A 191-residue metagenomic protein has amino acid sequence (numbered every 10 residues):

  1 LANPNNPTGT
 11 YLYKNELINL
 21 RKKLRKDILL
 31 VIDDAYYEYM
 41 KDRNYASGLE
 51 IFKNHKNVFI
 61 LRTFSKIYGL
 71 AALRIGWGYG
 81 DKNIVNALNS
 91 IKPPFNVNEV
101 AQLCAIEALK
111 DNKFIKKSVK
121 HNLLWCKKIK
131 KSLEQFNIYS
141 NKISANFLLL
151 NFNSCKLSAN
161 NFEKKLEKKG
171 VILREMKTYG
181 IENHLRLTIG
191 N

Functional and structural regions predicted by a protein language model:
L1-P4, L30-D34, K142-S144: Short beta-strands and strand-loop turn motifs
P7-L30, Y36-I67: Active-site pre-lysine segment of PLP-dependent enzymes
N15, K22, N161-R174, T178-N191: PLP-dependent enzyme catalytic core of the Aspartate aminotransferase-like
M40, D81, K110, N153-S154 (+1 more regions): Residue-level recognition of strand-loop junctions within catalytic nucleotide-signaling folds
N57-E134, I138-N141: PLP-dependent aminotransferase class I/II
A72, S144, G180-N183: Short acidic/glycine-enriched loop/turn segments that link adjacent beta-strands
L123, Q135-K169, L185: Conserved PLP-binding catalytic core of the aspartate aminotransferase-like
